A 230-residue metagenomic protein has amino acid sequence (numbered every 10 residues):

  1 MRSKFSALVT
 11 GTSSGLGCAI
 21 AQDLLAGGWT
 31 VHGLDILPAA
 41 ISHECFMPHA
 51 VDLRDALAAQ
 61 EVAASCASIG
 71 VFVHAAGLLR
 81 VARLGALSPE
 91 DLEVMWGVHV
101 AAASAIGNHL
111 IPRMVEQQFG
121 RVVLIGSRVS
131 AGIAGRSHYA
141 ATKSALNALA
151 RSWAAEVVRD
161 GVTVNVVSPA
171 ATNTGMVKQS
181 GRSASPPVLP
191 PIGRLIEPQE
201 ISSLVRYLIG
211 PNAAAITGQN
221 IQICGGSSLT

Functional and structural regions predicted by a protein language model:
T12, G97, A102, R136-A145: The catalytic Tyr-X3-Lys active-site helix of short-chain dehydrogenase/reductase
A75-V81, G226: Conserved NAD(P)H cofactor-binding loop of Rossmann-fold oxidoreductase domains
L78, G85-A105, F119, V123 (+2 more regions): Catalytic Tyr-X3-Lys loop
L79-E93, G135-H138, M176-G181: Conserved mid-core segment of classical short-chain dehydrogenase/reductases
S104, L195-I223, S228-L229: C-terminal substrate-recognition "lid" of short-chain dehydrogenase/reductases
G107, T142, A150: Active-site helix of classical SDR
P112, A155-E156, A214: Alpha-helical segment proximal to the catalytic Tyr-Lys
V158, T163, I216-G218: Short, small/polar-rich loop/turn modules that mediate ligand/substrate recognition or access, typified
